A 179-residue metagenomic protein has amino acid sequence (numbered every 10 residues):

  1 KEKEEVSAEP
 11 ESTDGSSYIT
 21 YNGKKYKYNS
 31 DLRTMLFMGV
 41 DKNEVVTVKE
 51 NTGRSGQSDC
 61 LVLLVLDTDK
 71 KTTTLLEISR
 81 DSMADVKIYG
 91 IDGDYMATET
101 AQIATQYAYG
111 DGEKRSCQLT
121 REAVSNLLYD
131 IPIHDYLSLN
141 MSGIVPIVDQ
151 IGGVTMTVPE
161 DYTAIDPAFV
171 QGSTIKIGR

Functional and structural regions predicted by a protein language model:
K1-R179: Non-catalytic, solvent-exposed segments at the cell envelope interface
